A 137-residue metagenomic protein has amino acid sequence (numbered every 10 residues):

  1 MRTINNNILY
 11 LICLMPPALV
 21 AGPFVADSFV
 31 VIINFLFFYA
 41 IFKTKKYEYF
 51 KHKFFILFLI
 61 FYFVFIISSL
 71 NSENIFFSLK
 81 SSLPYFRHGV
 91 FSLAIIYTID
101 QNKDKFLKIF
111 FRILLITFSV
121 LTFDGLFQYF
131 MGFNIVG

Functional and structural regions predicted by a protein language model:
M1-K80, Y97-L115: Transmembrane signal-anchor hairpin modules in multi-pass inner-membrane enzymes, especially those that act on
D27, F86-R87: Extracytoplasmic catalytic/substrate-binding loops of multi-pass membrane glycan-assembly enzymes
R87, F111-D124: Transmembrane alpha-helices of multi-pass, membrane-embedded glycan-processing enzymes that use lipid-linked
V90: Phosphate-binding glycine-rich loops of NTP-binding sites
V120-G137: Membrane-interfacial helix-loop-helix modules of multi-pass inner-membrane proteins that assemble, modify, or transport
